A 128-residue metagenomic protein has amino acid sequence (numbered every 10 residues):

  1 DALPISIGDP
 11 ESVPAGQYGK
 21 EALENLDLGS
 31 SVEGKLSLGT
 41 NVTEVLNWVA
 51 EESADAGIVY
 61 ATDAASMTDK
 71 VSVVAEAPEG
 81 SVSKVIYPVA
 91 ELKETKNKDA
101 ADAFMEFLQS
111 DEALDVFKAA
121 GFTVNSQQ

Functional and structural regions predicted by a protein language model:
A2-Q128: Exported/periplasmic ABC-transporter solute-binding proteins
